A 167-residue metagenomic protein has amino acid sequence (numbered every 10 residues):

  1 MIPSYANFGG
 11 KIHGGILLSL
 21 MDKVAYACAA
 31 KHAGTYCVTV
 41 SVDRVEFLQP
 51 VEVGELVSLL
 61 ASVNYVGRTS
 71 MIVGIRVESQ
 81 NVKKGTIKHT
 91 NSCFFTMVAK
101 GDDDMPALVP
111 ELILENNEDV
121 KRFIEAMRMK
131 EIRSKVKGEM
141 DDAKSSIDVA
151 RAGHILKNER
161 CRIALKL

Functional and structural regions predicted by a protein language model:
M1-P3: Short amphipathic
A6, M21-A25, V57, Y65 (+1 more regions): Domain-wide signal for the mature, well-folded portions of proteins, strongly enriched in nucleus-encoded organellar
A6, V45, V51, A107-P110: Flexible, active-site-adjacent loop/turn segments at secondary-structure boundaries
N7, I12, L17-A25, A30: N-terminal, Lys/Arg-enriched amphipathic/low-complexity engagement segments that precede the first folded domain
Y26-Y65, T69-M71, K88-C93: Hydrophobic beta-strand-centered segment that forms part of the acyl-chain substrate-binding groove
V53, N64-L167: HotDog/MaoC-like acyl-thioester-processing domains
